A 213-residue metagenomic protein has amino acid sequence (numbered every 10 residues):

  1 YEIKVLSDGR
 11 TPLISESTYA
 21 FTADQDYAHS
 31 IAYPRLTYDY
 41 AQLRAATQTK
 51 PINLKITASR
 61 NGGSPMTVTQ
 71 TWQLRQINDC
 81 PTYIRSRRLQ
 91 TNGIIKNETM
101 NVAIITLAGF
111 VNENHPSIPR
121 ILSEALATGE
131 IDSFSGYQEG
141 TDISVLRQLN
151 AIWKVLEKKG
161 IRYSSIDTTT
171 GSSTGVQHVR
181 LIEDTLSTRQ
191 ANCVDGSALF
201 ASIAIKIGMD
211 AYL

Functional and structural regions predicted by a protein language model:
Y1-R87: Beta-strand-enriched, solvent-exposed domains that form extended recognition/catalytic surfaces
Q48, V145, G196: Hydrophobic (often cysteine-bearing) scaffold residues that line and stabilize catalytic clefts of nucleotide/cofactor
I56-R60, I152-L156, G160, F200 (+1 more regions): Hydrophobic, Leu/Ile/Phe/Ala-enriched alpha-helical segments that form helix-helix packing faces
Y83-N97: Short, surface-exposed secondary-structure junctions/capping segments
T99-T188: Secondary-structure boundary elements
T174-G175, V194-L213: Hydrophobic/aromatic-rich core segments of domains that either
A191: Long, structured stretches of catalytic cores involved in phosphate-ester chemistry, encompassing
